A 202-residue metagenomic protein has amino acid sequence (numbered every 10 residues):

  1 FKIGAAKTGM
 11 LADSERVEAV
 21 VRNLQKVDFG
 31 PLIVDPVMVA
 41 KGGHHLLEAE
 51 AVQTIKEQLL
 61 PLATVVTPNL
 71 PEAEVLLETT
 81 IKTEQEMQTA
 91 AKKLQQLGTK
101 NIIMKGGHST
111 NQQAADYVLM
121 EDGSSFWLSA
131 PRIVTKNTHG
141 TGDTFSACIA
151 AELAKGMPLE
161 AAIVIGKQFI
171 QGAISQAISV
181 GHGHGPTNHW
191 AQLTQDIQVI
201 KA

Functional and structural regions predicted by a protein language model:
F1-P61: Glycine/small-residue-rich loop that forms an oxyanion/phosphate-binding "nest" at active or ligand-binding sites
A6, D35, N69, K105 (+2 more regions): Residue-level signal for inorganic ion chemistry
A12, M38-A40, G107-S109, P131-V134 (+1 more regions): Glycine-rich beta-alpha junction loops
A49-S125: Conserved phosphate/ATP/ADP-binding segment of small-molecule kinases
E74-V75, T135-L159: Short, small-residue alpha-helix embedded
S124-F126, E152-G166: Phosphate-handling active-site elements
S125-H139: Short pre-catalytic strand/loop immediately N-terminal to key active-site residues, enriched for Gly-Thr
A161-A202: Charged C-terminal helix
